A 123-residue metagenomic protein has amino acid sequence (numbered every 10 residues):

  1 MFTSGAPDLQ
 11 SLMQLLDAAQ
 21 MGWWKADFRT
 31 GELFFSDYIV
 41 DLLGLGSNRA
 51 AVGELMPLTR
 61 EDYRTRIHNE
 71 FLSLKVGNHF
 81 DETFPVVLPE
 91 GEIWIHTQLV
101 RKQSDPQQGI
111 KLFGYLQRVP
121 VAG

Functional and structural regions predicted by a protein language model:
M1-T3, I110-G123: Sensory coupling linkers of modular signal transduction proteins
F2-M56, W94-V100: PAS-family sensory domain signal
D8-S11, T59, D105, V121: Serine/threonine-rich low-complexity intrinsically disordered regions
Y38-F113, Q117: PAS-family sensory domains
